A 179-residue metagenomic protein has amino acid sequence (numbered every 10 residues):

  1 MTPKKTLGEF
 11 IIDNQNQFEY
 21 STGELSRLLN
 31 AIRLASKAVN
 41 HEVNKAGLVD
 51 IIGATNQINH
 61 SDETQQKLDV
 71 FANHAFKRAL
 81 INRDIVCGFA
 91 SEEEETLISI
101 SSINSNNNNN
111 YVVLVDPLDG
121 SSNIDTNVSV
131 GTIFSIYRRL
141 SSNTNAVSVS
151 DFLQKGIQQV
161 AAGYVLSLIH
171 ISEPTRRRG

Functional and structural regions predicted by a protein language model:
M1-L118: N-terminal subdomain of lithium-sensitive/metallo-dependent phosphomonoesterases centered on the IMPase/IPPase/PAP
L68, E93, D125-V128, Y164-L166: Active-site nucleophile and cofactor-binding loops and adjacent substrate-binding regions of central metabolic enzymes
D69, T132, L140-A162: Active-site glycine-rich loop that binds ribose-phosphate moieties when present
A79, I85, N107-S148: A generic, well-ordered mixed alpha/beta core segment in the N-terminal half of proteins
L97-I103, P117-N123, V149-L153, A161: Catalytic micro-motifs at enzyme active sites that drive phosphoryl/nucleotidyl and oxygen chemistry
I100-N104, T126-V128, R176: Short acidic, glycine/serine/threonine-rich loops at helix termini
A161-L166, S172: Extended, regular secondary-structure scaffolds
H170-G179: Single conserved hydrophobic/aromatic residue that forms the stacking wall/gate of nucleotide- or nucleobase-binding
